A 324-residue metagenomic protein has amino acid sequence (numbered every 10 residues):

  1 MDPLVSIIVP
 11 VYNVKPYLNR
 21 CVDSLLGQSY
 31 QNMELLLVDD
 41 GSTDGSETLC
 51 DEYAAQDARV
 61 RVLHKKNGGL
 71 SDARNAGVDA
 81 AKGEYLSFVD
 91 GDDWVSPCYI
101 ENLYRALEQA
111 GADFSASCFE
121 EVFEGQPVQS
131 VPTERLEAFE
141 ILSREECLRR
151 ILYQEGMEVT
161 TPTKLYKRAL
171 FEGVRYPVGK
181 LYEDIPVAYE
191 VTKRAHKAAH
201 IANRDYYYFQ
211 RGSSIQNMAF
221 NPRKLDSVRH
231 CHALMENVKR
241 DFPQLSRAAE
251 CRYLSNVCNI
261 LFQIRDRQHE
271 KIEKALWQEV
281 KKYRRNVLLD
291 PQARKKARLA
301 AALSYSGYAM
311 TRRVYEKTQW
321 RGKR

Functional and structural regions predicted by a protein language model:
M1-L26: N-proximal low-complexity "stem/linker" segments adjacent to membrane-targeting elements
P3-S6, E34, P186: Cell-envelope/extracellular polymer assembly enzymes that use nucleotide-activated donors
V11-N19, D39, T43, E47 (+1 more regions): A structural helix-start
S24, Q31, D39-T48, K66: A conserved acidic beta->alpha catalytic loop
K65-A81, F88, W94, N102: Glycine-rich, basic loop-to-helix element that forms the pyrophosphate-binding segment of sugar-nucleotide handling
L70, G91-A198, F209, S213-A219: Donor-binding/catalytic cores of nucleotide-activated saccharide and glycerol-phosphate transferases/polymerases
A112, D266-R324: Membrane-interface aromatic/basic loop that binds lipid-linked glycans or pyrophosphate carriers, typified by
R204-G212, M218-L245, N259, Q263-N286: Catalytic core of nucleotide-sugar-dependent glycosyltransferases
